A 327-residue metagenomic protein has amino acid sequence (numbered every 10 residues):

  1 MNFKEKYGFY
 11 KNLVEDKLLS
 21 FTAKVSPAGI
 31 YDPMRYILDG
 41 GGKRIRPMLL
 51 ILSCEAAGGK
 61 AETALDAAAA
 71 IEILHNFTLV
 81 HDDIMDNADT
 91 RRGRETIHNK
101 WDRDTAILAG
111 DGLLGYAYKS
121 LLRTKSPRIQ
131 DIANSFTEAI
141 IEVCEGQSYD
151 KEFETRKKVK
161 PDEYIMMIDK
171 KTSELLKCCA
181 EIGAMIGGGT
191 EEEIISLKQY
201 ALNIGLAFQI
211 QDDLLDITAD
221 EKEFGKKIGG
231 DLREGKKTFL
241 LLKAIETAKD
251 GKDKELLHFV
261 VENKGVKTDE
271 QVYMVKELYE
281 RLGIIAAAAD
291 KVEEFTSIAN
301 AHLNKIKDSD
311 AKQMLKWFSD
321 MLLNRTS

Functional and structural regions predicted by a protein language model:
M1-N76, V80, I84-N99, E138 (+4 more regions): Conserved N-terminal diphosphate/IPP-binding helix and adjacent helical/loop segment of trans-prenyltransferase domains
K6-G8, A61, E191, K249-L256: Structural helix-adjacent loops and short alpha-helical linkers that scaffold large soluble proteins
A28-A70, S120-L122, P161-I204, L240-E246 (+1 more regions): Alpha-helical phosphate/pyrophosphate-handling elements in metalloenzyme active cores
R91-L113, K157-T172, I195-S196, E221-T247 (+1 more regions): Divalent-cation-assisted or electrostatically stabilized phosphate/pyrophosphate-binding catalytic cores
D104, L108, A139, V143-Q147: Mid-bilayer segments of alpha-helical transmembrane spans in multi-pass integral membrane proteins that mediate
K119-F136, E255-F259: Transmembrane helix-loop-helix
T218: Phosphate-rich cofactor/ligand-interacting catalytic cores and adjacent structured alpha/beta frameworks
